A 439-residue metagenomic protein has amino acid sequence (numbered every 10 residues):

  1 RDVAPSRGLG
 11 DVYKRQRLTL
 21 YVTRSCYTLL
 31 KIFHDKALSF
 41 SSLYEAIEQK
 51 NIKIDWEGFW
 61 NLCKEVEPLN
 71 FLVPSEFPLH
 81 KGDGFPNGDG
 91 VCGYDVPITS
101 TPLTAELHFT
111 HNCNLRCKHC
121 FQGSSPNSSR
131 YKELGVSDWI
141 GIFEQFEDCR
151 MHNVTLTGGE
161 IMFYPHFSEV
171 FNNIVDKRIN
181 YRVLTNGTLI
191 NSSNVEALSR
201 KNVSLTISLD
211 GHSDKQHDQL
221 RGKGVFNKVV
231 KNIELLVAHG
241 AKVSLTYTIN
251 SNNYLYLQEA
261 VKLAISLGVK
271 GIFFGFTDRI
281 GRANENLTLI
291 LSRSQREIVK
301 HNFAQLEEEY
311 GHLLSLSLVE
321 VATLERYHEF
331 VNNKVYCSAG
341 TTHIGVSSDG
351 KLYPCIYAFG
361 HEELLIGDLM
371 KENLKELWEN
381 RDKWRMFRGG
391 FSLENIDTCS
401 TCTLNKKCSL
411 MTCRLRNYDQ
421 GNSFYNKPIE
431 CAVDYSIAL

Functional and structural regions predicted by a protein language model:
D2-L9, Y13: Single conserved hydrophobic/aromatic residue that forms the stacking wall/gate of nucleotide- or nucleobase-binding
L18-W56: Short amphipathic alpha-helical interface segments
I32, E65, Q145, N172-N173 (+5 more regions): Alpha-helical scaffold elements within enzyme catalytic domains, especially in hydrolases
K50-P74, H80-S204: Conserved alpha-helical substructure of the radical SAM core
W60-G88, L352-R381: A broadly conserved sequence feature marking short terminus-proximal activation segments in nucleic acid-centric
K201, T206-D210, K215-L352, Y357-E372: Radical SAM enzyme [4Fe-4S]-AdoMet core and its adjacent flexible, acidic and glycine-rich loops/tails across
Y357-L439: Flexible mid-to-C-terminal extensions adjoining Fe-S/redox cofactors in radical SAM and related proteins
